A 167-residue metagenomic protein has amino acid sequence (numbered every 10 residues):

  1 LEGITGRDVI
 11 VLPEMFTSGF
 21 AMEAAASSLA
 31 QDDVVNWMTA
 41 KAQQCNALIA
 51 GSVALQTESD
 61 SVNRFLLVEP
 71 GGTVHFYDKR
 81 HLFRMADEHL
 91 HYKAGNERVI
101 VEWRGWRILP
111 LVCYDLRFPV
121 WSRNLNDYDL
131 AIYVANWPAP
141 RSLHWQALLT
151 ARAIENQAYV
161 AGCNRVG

Functional and structural regions predicted by a protein language model:
L1-R7: Short amphipathic alpha-helices and their capping/turn segments at secondary-structure boundaries
R7-S28, V134: Short, conserved active-site loops that position catalytic residues or coordinate cofactors/metal ions across diverse
D8-V9, I108, L130: Structural motif
E14-M15, S52-A54, C113, N136: Short, well-ordered beta-to-alpha junction loops that form the rim of enzyme active sites and present histidine/acidic
T17-S18, E23, Q56-T57, P138-P140 (+1 more regions): Glycine-rich nucleotide phosphate-binding loop and flanking beta-alpha elements of Rossmann-like dinucleotide-binding
D32-A50, R117-G167: CN hydrolase (nitrilase-like) catalytic-core segments centered on the catalytic cysteine and neighboring Lys/Glu
L48-V53, D78-D87, V160-N164: Short Pro/Gly-enriched beta-strand edge/turn motifs at strand-loop
Q56-N126, P140-A147: Active-site catalytic loop in hydrolytic enzyme cores
